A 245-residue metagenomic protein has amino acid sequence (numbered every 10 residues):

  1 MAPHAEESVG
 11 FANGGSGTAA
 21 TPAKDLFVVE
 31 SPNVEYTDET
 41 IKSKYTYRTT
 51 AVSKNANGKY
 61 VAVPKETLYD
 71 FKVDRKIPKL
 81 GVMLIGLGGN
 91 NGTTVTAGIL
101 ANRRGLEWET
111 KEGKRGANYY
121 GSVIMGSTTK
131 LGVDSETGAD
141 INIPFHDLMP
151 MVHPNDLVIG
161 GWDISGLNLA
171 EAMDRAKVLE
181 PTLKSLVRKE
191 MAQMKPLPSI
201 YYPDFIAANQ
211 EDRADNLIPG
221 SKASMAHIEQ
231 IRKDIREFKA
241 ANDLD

Functional and structural regions predicted by a protein language model:
A2-D245: Metallocofactor- and cofactor-centric catalytic cores in central/energy metabolism, strongly enriched
